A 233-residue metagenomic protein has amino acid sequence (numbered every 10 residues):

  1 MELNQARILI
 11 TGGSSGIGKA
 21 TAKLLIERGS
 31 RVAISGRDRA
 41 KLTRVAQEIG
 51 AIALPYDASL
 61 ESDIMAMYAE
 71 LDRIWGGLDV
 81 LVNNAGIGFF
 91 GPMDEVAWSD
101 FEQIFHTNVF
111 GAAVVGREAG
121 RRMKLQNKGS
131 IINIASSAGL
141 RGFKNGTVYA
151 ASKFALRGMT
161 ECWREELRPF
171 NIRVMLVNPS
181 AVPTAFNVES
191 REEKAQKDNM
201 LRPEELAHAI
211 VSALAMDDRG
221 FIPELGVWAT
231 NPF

Functional and structural regions predicted by a protein language model:
S14-S15: Conserved glycine-rich cofactor-binding loop
R28-R44: Conserved glycine-rich Rossmann-like NAD(P)H-binding loop of the short-chain dehydrogenase/reductase
Y56-A66, W98: The beta1-alpha1 cofactor-binding region of Rossmann-like NAD(H)/NADP(H)-dependent oxidoreductases
P92-M93, D100-E102: Substrate-binding pocket helix/loop in short-chain dehydrogenase/reductase
G116, S152: Active-site helix of classical SDR
S136: Residue(s) in the substrate-gating loop at a strand-loop-helix junction that position the organic substrate next
P169-I172, L176-V177, E192-F233: C-terminal helical subdomain
